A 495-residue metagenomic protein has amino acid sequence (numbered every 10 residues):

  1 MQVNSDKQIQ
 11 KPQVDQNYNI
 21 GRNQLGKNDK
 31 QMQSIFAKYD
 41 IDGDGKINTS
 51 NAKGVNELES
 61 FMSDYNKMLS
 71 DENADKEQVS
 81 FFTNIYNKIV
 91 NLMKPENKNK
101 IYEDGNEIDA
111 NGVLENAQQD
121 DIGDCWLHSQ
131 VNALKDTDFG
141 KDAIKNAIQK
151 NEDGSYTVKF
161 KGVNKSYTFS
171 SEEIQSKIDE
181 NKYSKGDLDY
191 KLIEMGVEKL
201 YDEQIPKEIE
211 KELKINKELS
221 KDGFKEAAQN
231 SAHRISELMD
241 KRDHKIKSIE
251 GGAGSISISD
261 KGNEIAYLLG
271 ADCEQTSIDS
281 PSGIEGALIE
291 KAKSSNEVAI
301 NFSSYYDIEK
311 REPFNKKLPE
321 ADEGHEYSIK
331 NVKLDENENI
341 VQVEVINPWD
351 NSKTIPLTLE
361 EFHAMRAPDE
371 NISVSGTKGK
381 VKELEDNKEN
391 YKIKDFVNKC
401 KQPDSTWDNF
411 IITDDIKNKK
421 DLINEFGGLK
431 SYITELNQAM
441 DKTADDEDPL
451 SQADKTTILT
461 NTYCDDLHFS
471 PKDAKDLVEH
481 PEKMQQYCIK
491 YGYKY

Functional and structural regions predicted by a protein language model:
M1-K27, V79, I89, I329 (+1 more regions): Non-Sec secretion/translocation targeting segments of pathogen effectors
I9, N66-M68, N73, E77-N111 (+1 more regions): Non-catalytic, low-structured ubiquitin/UBL-interacting segments
G21, T49-D64, F82, Y86: Amphipathic regulatory helices of Ca2+-sensor modules
N28-D29, D75, S80, K217-F224 (+8 more regions): Intrinsically disordered, low-complexity coil/linker segments enriched for acidic/polar and small residues
D29-G43, S63-N73, V79-F82, Y86 (+2 more regions): Primarily EF-hand calcium-binding motifs
I41-G54, E72-F82, N409, D415 (+2 more regions): Acidic Ca2+-chelating loop motifs
Q78-M93, F426-Y432, N437-A439, P471 (+1 more regions): Repeat-associated, polar segments at repeat-unit boundaries in modular proteins
N87-Q402, D408-F410: Accessory/interaction modules and long regulatory regions
